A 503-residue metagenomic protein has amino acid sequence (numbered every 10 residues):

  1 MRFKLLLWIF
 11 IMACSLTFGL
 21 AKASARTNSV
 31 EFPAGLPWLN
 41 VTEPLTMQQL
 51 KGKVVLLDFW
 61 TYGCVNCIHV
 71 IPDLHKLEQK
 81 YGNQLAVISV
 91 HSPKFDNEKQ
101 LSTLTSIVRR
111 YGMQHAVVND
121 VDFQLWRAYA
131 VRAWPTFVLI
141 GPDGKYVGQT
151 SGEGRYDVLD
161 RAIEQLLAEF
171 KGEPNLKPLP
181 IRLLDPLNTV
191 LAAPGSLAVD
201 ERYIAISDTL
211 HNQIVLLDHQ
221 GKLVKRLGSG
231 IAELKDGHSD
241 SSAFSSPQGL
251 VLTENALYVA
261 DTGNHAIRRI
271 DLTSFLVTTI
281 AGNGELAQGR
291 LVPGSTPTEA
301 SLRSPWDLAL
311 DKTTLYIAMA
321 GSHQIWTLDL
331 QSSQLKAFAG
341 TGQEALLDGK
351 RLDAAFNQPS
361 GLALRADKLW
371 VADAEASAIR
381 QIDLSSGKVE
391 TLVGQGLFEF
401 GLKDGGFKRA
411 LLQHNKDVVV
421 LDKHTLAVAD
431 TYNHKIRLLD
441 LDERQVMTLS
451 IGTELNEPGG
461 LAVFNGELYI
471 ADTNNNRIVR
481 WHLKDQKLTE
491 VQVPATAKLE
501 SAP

Functional and structural regions predicted by a protein language model:
K22-M47: N-terminal "domain-start" segment that seeds a small globular fold
T46-V65, I88: Short active-site neighborhood of thiol/selenol oxidoreductases, capturing the structured segment around
H69-R110, V121-L125: Structural microenvironment flanking redox-active thiols in thiol-disulfide oxidoreductases
T105-I140: Short, internal strand/loop/helix patches that form the active-site neighborhood or redox-interaction surface
G141-S196: Thiol-/selenol-based redox modules, centered on thioredoxin-like and closely related oxidoreductase domains
L176-G195, G221-S246, L276-S304, Q334-Q358 (+3 more regions): Gly/Pro-rich loop segments of beta-rich domains
I206-L210, V259-G263, I317-G321, V371-A374 (+2 more regions): Conserved beta-strand positions in repeat-built beta-propeller and related beta-rich domains
